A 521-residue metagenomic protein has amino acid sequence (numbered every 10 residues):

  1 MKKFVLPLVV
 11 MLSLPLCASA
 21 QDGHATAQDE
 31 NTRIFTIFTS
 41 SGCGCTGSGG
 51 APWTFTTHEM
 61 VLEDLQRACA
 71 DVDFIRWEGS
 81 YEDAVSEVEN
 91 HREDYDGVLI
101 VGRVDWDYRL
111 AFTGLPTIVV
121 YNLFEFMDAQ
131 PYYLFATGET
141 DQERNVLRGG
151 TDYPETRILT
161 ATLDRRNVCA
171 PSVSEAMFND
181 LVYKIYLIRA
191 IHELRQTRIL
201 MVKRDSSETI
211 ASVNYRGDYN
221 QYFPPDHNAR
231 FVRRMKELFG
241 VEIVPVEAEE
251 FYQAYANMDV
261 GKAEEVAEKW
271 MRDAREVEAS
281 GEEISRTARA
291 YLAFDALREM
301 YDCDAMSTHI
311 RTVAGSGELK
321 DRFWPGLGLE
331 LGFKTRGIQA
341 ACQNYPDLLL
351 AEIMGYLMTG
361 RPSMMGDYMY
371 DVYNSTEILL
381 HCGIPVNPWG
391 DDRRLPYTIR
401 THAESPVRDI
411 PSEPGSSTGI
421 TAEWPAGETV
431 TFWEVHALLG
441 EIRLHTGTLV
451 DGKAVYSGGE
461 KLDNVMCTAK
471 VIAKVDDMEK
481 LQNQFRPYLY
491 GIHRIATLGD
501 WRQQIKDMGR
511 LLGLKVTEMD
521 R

Functional and structural regions predicted by a protein language model:
M1-F4: Positively charged n-region of N-terminal signal peptides that target proteins for export
P7-P15: Bacterial N-terminal signal peptides
D22-T160, N167-R189, Q196, L200 (+5 more regions): Metallocofactor- and cofactor-centric catalytic cores in central/energy metabolism, strongly enriched
R204: A conserved mid-domain beta-alpha-beta active-site/ligand-binding segment of alpha/beta enzyme cores
L297-K320: Hard-cation-handling environments
G315-T335: Extended, charged helical/alpha-beta scaffold domains that provide interaction surfaces
K334-E460: C-terminal catalytic subdomain
V407-R521: Extended hydrophobic packing segments that form well-structured cores
